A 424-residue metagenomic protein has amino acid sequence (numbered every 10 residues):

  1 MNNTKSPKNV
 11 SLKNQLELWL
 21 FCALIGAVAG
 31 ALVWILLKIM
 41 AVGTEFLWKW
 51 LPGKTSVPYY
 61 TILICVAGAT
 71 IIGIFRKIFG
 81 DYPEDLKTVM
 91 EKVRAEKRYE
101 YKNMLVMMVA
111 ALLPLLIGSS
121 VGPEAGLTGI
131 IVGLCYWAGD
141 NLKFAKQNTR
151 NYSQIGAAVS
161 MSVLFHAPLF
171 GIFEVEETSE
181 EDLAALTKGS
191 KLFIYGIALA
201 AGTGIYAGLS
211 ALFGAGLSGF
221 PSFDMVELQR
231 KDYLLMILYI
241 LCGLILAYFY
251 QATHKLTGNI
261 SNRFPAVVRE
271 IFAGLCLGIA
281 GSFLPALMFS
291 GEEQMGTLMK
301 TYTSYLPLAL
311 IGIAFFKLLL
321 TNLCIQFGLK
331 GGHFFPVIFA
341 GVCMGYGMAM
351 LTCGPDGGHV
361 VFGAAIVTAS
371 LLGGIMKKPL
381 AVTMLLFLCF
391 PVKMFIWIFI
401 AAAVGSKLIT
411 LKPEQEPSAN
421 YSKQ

Functional and structural regions predicted by a protein language model:
M1-Q424: Alpha-helical transmembrane segments and immediately membrane-proximal extracytoplasmic
